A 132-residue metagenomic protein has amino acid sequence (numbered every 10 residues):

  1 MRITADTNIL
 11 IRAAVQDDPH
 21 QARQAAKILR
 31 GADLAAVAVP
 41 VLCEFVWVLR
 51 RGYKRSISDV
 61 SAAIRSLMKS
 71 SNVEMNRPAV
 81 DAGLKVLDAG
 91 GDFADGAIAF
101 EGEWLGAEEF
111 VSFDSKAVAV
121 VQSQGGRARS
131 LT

Functional and structural regions predicted by a protein language model:
M1, F100-T132: Acidic, PIN/NYN-like endoribonuclease modules and their adjacent C-terminal/linker elements
M1-V37, G52-D59, Q124-R127, T132: Short, well-structured N-terminal submotif of metal-dependent ribonuclease cores
R2, L34, N72, E109-F110: A residue-level structural signature of the nucleotidyltransferase/glycosyltransferase Rossmann-like core
I9, V41, A79, A97-I98 (+1 more regions): Alpha-helix capping/helix-boundary segments
V39, C43, S61-A89: Acidic catalytic patch
S61, M68, G90, A94 (+1 more regions): Internal alpha/beta domain cores that form substrate/cofactor-binding pockets in large enzymes and binding proteins
